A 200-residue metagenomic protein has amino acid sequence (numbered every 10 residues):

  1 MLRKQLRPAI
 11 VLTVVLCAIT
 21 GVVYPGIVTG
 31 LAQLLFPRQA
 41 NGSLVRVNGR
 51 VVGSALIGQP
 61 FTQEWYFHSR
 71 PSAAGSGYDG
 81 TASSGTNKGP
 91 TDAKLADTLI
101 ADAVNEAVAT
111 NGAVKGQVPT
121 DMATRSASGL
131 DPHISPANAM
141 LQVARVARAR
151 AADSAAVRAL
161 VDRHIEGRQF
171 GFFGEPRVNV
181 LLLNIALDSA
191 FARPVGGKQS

Functional and structural regions predicted by a protein language model:
M1-I19: Membrane-entry signal-anchor segments at the cytosolic-membrane interface, especially the N-terminal signal anchor
L16, P136, M140, R177-L181: Short alpha-helical patches at coil-to-helix transitions and adjacent helical residues in well-structured domains
G21, G26-V143, A149, A156 (+1 more regions): Flexible, solvent-exposed loop/hinge segments and secondary-structure transition points
R145-S200: Extracytoplasmic/periplasmic C-terminal soluble domains
